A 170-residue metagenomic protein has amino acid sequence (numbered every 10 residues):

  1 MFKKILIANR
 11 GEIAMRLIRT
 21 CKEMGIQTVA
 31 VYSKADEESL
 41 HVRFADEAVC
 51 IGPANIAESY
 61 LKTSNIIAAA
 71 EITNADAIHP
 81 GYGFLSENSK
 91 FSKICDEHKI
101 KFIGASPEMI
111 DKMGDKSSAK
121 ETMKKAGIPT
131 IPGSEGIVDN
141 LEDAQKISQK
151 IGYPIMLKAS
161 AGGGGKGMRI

Functional and structural regions predicted by a protein language model:
M1-I170: N-terminal beta-alpha lobe that positions the nucleotide/phosphoryl donor in ATP/NTP-coupled carboxylate activation
